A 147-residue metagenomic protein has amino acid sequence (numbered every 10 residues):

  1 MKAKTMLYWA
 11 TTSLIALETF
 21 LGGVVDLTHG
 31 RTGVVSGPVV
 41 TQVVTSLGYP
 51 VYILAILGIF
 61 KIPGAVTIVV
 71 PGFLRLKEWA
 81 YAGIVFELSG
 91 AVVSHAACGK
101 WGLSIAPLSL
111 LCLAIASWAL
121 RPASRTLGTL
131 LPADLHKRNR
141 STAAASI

Functional and structural regions predicted by a protein language model:
M1-I147: Membrane-interface extramembranous regions
